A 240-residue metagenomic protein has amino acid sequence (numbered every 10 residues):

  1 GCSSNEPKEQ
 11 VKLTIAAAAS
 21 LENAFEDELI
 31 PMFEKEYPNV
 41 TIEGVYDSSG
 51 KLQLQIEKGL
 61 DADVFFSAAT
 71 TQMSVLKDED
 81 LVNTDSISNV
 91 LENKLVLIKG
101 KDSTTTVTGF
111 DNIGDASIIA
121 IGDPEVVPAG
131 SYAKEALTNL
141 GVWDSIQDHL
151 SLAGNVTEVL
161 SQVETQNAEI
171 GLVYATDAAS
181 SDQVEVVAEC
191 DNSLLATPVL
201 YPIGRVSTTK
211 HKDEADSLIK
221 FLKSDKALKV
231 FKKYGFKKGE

Functional and structural regions predicted by a protein language model:
C2-P31, E36, G50, L54-K58 (+4 more regions): Exported/periplasmic ABC-transporter solute-binding proteins
Y37-I42: K/E-rich alpha-helical interaction surfaces of small helical-bundle regulatory domains
L60-D61, T84: Short glycine-enriched, charge-decorated loop/helix-capping segments at active-site entrances that position
D63-S67: Periplasmic-binding protein-like
D80, T84-S88: Central helical "cap/lid" subdomain
K94: Conserved catalytic motifs of the protein kinase core domain
